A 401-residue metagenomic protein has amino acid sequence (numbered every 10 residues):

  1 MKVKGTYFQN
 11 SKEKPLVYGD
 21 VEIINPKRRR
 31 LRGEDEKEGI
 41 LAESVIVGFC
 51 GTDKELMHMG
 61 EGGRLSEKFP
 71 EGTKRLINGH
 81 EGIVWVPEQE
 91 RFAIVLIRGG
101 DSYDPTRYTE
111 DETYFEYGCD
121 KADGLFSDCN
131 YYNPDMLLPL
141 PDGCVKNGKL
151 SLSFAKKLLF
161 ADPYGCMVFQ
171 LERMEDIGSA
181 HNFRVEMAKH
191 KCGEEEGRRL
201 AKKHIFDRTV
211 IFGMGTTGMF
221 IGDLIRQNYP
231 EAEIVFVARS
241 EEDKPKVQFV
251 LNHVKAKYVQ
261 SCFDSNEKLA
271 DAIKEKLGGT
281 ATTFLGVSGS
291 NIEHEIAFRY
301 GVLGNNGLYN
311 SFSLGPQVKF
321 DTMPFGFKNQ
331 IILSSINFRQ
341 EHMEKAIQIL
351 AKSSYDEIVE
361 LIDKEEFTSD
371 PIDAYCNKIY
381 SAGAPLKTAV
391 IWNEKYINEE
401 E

Functional and structural regions predicted by a protein language model:
M1, D35-E38, G178, K268-A272 (+3 more regions): C-terminal hydrophobic helical "lid"/dimerization subdomain of Rossmann-like NAD(P)H-dependent oxidoreductases
I24, R28-G48, E61-R107, D123-G124 (+2 more regions): Glycine-rich beta-strand-centered segment in the early N-terminal region that forms part of a ligand/cofactor-binding
H80, G99-R208: NAD(P)H dinucleotide-binding glycine-rich loop of Rossmann-like/cofactor-binding domains, especially the beta1-alpha1
P163, G213-T216: Glycine-rich Rossmann-fold phosphate-binding loop(s) that bind the pyrophosphate of adenine dinucleotide cofactors
A180-T209, R226-Y229, K244-I331, I397-E399: Glycine-rich cofactor phosphate-binding loops and adjacent beta1-alpha1 units of small-molecule cofactor enzyme domains
T216-T217, E242: Hydrophobic/small residue at the entry helix of a nucleotide-binding pocket
A238-D243, G315, F338: Residues in the short beta-alpha loop(s) of Rossmann-like NAD(P)-binding domains
G307-N310, F320-E360: Rossmann-fold dehydrogenase core element
